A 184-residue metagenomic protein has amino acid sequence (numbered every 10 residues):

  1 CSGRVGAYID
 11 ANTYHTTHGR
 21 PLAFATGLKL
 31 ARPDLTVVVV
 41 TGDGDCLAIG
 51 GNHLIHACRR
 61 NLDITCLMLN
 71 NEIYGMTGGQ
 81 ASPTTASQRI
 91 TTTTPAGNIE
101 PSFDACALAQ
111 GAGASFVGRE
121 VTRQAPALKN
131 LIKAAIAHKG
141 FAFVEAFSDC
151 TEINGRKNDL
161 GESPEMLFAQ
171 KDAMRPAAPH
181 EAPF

Functional and structural regions predicted by a protein language model:
C1, N71-I73, Q124, F147-I153: Glycine-rich beta-alpha junction loops
C1-G75, K129: Thiamine diphosphate
D10-T13, A57, S82-A86, A135 (+1 more regions): Short, hinge-like loop/turn segments at secondary-structure boundaries
T13-H18, I90-E100, A173-A177: A short acidic, glycine-rich active-site loop that binds or catalyzes chemistry on phosphate/adenosine moieties
D34, S82-A134: Conserved thiamine diphosphate
L35-V38, D63-M68, A107, S115-G118 (+1 more regions): Structural motif
E72-A86: Glycine-rich anion/phosphate-binding loop at the beta-strand->alpha-helix junction
S148-F184: Flexible, low-complexity linker and terminal segments
